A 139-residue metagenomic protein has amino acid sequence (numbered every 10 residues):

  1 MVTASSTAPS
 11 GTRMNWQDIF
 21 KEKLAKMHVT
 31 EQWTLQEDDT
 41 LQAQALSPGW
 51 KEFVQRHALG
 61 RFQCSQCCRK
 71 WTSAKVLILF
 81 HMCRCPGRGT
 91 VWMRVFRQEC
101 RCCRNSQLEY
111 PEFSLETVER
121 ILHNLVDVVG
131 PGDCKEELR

Functional and structural regions predicted by a protein language model:
M1-A74: Intrinsically disordered, low-complexity acidic/polar tracts
Q44, K70-T90: Short recognition patches in nucleic-acid-associated and regulatory proteins
W50-L59, K70, R88-V95, C134-R139: Short, flexible, mixed-charge glycine/proline-rich loop motifs that serve as phosphate/nucleic-acid-contacting
R61-C67, C100-C103, R139: Short cysteine-rich clusters marking metal-coordination/redox-active sites
S73-A74, E109-E112: Short, non-ligating residues that shape and space the ligands of small metal-coordination modules and catalytic
L79-G87, E116-V126: Short cysteine/histidine-rich metal-coordination sites, predominantly Zn2+-binding motifs
T90-L108: Compact beta-sheet-dominated globular domain cores
R120-R139: Long, charged interaction segments in nuclear RNA/chromatin-associated proteins
